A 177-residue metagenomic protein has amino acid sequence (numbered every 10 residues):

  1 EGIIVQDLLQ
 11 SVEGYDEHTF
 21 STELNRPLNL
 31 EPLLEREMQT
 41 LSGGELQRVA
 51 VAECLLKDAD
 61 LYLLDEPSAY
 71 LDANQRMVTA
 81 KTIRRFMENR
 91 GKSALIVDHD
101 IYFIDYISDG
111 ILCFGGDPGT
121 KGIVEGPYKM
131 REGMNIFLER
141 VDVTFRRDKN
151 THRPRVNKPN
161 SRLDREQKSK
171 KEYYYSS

Functional and structural regions predicted by a protein language model:
E1-G43: ABC-family P-loop ATPase nucleotide-binding domains
Q39, Q47-A50: Residues in the signature-helix immediately C-terminal to the ABC NBD "C-loop/LSGGQ" signature motif
V51, T79: Hydrophobic anchor residue at the start of the ABC signature
L56-D60: A short, proline-enriched helix->beta-strand linker immediately N-terminal to the Walker B motif in ABC-type P-loop
L64-P67, N74: Walker B catalytic motif
V97-H99: H-loop/switch region of ABC-family ATPase nucleotide-binding domains
Y106-C113: Conserved catalytic segment of ABC-fold P-loop ATPases
C113-R153: Conserved beta-strand-loop-alpha-helix hinge in the C-terminal portion of ABC ATPase nucleotide-binding domains
